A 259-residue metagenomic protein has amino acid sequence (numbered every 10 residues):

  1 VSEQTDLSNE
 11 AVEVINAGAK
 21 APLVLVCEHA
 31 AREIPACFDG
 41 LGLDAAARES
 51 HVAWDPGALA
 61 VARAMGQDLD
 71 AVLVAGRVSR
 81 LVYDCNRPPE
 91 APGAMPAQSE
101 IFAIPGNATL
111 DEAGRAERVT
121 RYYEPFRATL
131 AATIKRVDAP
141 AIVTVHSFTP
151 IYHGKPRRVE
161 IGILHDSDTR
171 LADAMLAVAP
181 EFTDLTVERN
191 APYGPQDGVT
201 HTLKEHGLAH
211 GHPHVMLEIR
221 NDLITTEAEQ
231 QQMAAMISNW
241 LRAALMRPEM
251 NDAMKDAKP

Functional and structural regions predicted by a protein language model:
S2-P259: N-terminal catalytic or cofactor-binding beta/alpha core of small enzyme domains
